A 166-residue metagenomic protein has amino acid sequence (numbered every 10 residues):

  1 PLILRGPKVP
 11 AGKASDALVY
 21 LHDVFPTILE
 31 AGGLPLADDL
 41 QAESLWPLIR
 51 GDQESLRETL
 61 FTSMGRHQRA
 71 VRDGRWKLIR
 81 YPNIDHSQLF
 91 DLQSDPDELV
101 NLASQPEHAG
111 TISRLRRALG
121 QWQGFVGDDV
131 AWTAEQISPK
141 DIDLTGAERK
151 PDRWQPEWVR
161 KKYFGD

Functional and structural regions predicted by a protein language model:
P1-E54: Substrate-binding rim/cap in mid-to-C-terminal beta-strand-loop elements of soluble/periplasmic
G6, V71-G74, R80-Y81, L92: Active-site beta-strand termini and strand-to-loop segments that position acidic
Y20-A31, S44, L48, Q88-L89 (+3 more regions): Generic recognition of well-ordered alpha-helical segments
E54, R66, N83-I84, E107: Short strand-connecting beta-turns/loops that link adjacent beta-strands
L60-S63, T133: Short beta-strand segments
D95: Intrinsically disordered, low-complexity polar regions and short flexible loop motifs
S104-D166: Long, internal low-complexity/basic segments
